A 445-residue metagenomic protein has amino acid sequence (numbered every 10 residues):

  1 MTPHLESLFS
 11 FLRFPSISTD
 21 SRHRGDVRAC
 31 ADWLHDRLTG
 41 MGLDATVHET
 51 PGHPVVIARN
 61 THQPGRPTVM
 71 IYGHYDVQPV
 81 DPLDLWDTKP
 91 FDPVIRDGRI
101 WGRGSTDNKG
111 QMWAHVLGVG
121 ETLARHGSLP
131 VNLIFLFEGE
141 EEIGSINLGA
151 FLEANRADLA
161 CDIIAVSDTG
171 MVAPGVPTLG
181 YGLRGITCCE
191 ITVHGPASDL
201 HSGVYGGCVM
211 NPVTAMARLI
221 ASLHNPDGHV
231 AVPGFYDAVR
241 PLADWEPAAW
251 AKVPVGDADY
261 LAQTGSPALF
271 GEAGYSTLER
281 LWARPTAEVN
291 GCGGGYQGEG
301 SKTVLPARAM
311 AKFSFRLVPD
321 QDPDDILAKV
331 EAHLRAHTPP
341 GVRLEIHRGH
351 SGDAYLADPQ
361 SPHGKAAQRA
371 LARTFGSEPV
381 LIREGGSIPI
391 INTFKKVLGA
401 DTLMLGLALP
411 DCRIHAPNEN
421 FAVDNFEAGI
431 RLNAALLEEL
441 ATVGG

Functional and structural regions predicted by a protein language model:
M1-L83, R308, D325: N-terminal helical capping/dimerization or prosegment-like subdomains of hydrolases acting on amide or phosphate bonds
P64, A173-P174, A231-R308, R316-K329 (+2 more regions): An extended, acidic, His-containing surface patch that forms the Zn2+-binding/catalytic region of metallohydrolases
R66-F137, A428: Active-site metal-coordination/substrate-binding segment of hydrolases, especially metallo-dependent peptidases
Y75-V77, R99, L136-G144, S167-M171 (+3 more regions): Acidic, glycine-rich active-site loops and adjacent beta-strand->loop/helix elements that engage anionic groups
D76, L223-D227, E331-G341: A common structural junction motif
I100, N108-G182, G445: Acidic/histidine-rich catalytic neighborhood of metal-dependent amide-processing enzymes
A150, G206-D227: A short core secondary-structure module
T178-H194, L403-A408: Flexible glycine/proline-rich, aromatic-decorated loop/lid segments
